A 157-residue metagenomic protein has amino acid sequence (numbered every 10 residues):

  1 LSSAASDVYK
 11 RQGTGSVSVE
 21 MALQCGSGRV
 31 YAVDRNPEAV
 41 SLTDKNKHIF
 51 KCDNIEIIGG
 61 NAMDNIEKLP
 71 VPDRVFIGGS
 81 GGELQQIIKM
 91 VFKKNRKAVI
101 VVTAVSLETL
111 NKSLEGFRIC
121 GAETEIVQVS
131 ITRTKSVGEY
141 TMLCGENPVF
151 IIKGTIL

Functional and structural regions predicted by a protein language model:
L1-A5, Y9: Single conserved hydrophobic/aromatic residue that forms the stacking wall/gate of nucleotide- or nucleobase-binding
G13, E38, E108: Conserved Rossmann-like nucleotide-cofactor binding loop
T14-G26: Conserved SAM-binding loop of SAM-dependent methyltransferases across substrates and taxa, primarily the Class I
R29-D34: Conserved SAM-binding motif I beta-strand of class I
R35-L69: S-adenosyl-L-methionine
V71-G79: Short SAM/SAH-binding signature in class I
F92-G145: C-terminal substrate-binding/active-site "lid" region of AdoMet-derived donor-dependent transferases
Y140-L157: Core SAM-dependent methyltransferase catalytic element
